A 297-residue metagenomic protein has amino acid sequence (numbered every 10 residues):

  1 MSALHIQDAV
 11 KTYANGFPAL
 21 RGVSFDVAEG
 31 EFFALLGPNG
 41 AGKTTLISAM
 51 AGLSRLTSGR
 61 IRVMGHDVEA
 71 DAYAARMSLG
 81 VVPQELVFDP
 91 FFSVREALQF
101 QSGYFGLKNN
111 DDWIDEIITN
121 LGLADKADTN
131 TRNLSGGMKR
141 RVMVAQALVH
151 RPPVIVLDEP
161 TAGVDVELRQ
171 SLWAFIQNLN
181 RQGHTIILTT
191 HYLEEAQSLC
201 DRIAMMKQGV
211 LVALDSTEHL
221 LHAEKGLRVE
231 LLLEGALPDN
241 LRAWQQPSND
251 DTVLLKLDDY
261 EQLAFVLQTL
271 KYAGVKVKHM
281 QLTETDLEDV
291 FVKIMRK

Functional and structural regions predicted by a protein language model:
Q99, G103-K126: Conserved ABC ATPase "signature" region
N130-L134: Conserved ABC ATPase signature
R151: Conserved catalytic motifs of ABC-family nucleotide-binding domains
I155-E159: Catalytic Walker B motif of ABC-type/P-loop ATPase nucleotide-binding domains
W173-L257: ABC transporter nucleotide-binding domain
G226-K297: Short, charged/small-residue-rich alpha-helical element at the C-terminal edge of ABC transporter nucleotide-binding
